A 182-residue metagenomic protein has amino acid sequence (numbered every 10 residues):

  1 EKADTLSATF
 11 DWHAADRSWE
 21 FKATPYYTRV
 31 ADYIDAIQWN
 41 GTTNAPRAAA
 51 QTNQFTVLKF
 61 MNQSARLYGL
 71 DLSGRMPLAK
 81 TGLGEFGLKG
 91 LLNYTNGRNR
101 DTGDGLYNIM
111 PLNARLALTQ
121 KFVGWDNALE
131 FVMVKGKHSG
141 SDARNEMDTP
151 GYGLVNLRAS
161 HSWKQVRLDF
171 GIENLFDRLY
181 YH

Functional and structural regions predicted by a protein language model:
E1, Y33-N40, T95-Y107, H138-E146 (+1 more regions): Outer-membrane beta-barrel translocator domains and adjoining extracellular loop/strand segments of Gram-negative
K2-L6, S64-L70, N108-A114, G151-V155 (+1 more regions): Residues that define the transmembrane beta-barrel architecture of outer-membrane proteins
K2-V57, R66-Y68, E173, Y180: Membrane-embedded beta-barrel scaffold of Gram-negative outer-membrane proteins
A3, A15-R17, P77-L83, F122-W125 (+1 more regions): Outer-membrane beta-barrel channels and translocator barrels
T9-H13, T24, S73-P77, A117-K121 (+4 more regions): Transmembrane beta-barrel domains of outer membrane proteins
T24, D142-D148, V155-A159: Short, glycine/charged-rich beta-strand-loop motifs at protein surfaces that mediate ligand recognition and catalysis
P25-V30, R47-S139: Gram-negative outer-membrane beta-barrel transporters
R29, A36, K135-S139, S160-H182: C-terminal beta-signal and adjacent terminal beta-strands/loops of Gram-negative outer-membrane beta-barrel proteins
